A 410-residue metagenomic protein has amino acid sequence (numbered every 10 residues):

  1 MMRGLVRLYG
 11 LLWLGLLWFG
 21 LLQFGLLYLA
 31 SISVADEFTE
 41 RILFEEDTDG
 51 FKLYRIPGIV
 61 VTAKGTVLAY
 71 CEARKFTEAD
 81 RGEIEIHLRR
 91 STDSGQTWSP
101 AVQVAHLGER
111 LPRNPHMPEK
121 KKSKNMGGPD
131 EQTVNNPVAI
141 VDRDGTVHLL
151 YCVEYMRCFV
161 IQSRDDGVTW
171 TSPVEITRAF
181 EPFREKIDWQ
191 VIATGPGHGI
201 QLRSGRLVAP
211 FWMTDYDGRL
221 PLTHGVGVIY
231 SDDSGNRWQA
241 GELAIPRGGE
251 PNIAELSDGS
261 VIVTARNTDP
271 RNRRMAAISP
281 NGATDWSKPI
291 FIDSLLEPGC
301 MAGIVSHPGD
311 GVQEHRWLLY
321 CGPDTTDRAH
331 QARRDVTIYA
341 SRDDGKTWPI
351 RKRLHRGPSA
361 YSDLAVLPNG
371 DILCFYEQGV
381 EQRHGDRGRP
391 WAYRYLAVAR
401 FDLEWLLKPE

Functional and structural regions predicted by a protein language model:
M1-Y9: N-terminal secretory signal peptides that target proteins for export/translocation
Y9-A30: Bacterial N-terminal signal peptides
A35-E410: Asp-box/BNR beta-propeller blade signature and adjacent active/binding-site loops in extracellular glycan-interacting
